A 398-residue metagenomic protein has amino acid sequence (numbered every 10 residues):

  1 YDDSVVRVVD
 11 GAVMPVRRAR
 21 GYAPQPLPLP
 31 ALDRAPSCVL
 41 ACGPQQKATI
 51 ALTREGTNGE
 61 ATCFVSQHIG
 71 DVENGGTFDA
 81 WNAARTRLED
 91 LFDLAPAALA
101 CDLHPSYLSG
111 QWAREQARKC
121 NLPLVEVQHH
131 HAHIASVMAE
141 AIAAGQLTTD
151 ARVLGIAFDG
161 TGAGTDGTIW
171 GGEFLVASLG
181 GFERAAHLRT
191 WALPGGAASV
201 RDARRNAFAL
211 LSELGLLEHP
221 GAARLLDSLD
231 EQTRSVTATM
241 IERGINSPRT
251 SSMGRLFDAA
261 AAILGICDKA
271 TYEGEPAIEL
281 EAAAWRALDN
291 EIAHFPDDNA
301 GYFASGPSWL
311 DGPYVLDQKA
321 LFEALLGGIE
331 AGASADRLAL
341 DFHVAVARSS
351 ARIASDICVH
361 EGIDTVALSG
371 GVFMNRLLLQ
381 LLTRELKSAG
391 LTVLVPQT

Functional and structural regions predicted by a protein language model:
Y1-D33, I245, R249-T250: Internal gly/pro-rich beta-alpha loop/helix module that stabilizes soluble enzyme cofactors or their anionic handles
D3-R7, A48-R54, G172-V176, D258-A259: Short beta-strand scaffold segments in enzyme catalytic cores
S4, P24-S37, E126-G155: Conserved phosphate-binding catalytic cores of ATP/NTP-utilizing and phosphoryl-transfer enzymes
P44-A83, A209-D364, L377-A389: A contiguous, well-structured pocket-lining segment that forms one wall/lid of small-molecule binding clefts in soluble
R85-A97, G145-Q146, I353-I363: Phosphate/pyrophosphate-binding loops at sites that engage ATP/ADP/AMP, CoA/4′-phosphopantetheine, polyphosphate
D102, N121-H133, D364-V366, L382-T398: Conserved phosphate-binding/catalytic loops in two-lobed NTP-binding clefts
L103-Y107, T365-L382: Glycine-rich phosphate-binding loops at beta-strand->alpha-helix junctions
S136-E213, L217-G221, E242, S247-S251 (+3 more regions): Active-site histidine-anchored catalytic micro-motif
